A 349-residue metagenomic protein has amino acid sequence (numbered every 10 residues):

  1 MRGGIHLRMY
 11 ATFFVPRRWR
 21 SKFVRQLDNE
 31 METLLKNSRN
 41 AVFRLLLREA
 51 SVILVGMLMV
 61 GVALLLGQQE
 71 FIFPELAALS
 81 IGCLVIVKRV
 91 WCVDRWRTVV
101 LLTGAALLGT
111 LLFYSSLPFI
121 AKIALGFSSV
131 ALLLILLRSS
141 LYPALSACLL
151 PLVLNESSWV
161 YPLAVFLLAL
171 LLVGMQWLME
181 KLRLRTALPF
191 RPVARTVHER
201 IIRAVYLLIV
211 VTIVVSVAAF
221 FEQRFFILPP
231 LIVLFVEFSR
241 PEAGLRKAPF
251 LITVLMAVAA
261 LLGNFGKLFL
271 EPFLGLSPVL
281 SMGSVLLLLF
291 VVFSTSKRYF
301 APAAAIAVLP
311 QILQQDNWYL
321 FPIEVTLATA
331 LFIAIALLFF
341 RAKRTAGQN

Functional and structural regions predicted by a protein language model:
R2-G3: Extreme N-terminal basic, low-complexity initiation segments that serve as generic localization/processing leaders
H6-T103, L107, L111, S115 (+5 more regions): Alpha-helical transmembrane segments and their membrane-interface boundaries that form or gate the permeation pathway
I123-R138, A147-L154: A generic, well-ordered mixed alpha/beta core segment in the N-terminal half of proteins
Y142-A147, K297-L309: Transmembrane alpha-helical segments of integral membrane proteins
